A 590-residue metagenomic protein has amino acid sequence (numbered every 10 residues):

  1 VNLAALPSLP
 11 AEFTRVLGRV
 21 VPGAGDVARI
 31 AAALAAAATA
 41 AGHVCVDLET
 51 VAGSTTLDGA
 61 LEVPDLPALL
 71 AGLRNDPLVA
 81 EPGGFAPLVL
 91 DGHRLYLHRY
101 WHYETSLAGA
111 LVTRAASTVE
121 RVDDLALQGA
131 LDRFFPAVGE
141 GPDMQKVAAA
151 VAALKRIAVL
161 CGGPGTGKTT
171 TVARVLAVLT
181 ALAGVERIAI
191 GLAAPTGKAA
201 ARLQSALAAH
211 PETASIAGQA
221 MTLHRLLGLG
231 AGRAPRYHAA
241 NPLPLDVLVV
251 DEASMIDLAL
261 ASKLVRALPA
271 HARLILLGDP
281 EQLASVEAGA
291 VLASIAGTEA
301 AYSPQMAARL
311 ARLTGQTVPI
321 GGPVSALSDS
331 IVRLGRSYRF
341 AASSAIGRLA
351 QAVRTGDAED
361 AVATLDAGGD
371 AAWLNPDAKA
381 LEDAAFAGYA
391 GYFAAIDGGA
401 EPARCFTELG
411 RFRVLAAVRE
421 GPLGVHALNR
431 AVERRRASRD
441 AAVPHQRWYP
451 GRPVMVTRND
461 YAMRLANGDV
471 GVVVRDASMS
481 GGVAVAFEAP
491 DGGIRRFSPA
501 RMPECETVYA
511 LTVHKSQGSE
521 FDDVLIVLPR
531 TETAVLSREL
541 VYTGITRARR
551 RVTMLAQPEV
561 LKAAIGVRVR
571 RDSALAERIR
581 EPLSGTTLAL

Functional and structural regions predicted by a protein language model:
V1-A130, F134-F135, L590: Accessory, non-ATPase domains that flank or precede helicase/AAA+ motor cores in DNA-metabolism machines
V51, L107, T196, T222 (+8 more regions): Residue-level signature of catalytic and energy-coupling elements of molecular machines, predominantly ATP/GTP-dependent
V138-L154: N-terminal pre-P-loop "Q-motif" helix
V147, K155-A363: ASCE P-loop NTPase helicase motor core
A149-V151, C161-P164, L192, Y237-N241 (+12 more regions): Replace "in large, NTP-powered and nucleic-acid-processing enzymes" with "in large, NTP-powered factors and other
L192, L276, V414-A416, I526 (+1 more regions): Structural beta-sheet core signal
E281-V454, D460-M463, V474, L590: Conserved helicase motor core of P-loop NTPases
T355, D469-L590: C-terminal accessory regions
